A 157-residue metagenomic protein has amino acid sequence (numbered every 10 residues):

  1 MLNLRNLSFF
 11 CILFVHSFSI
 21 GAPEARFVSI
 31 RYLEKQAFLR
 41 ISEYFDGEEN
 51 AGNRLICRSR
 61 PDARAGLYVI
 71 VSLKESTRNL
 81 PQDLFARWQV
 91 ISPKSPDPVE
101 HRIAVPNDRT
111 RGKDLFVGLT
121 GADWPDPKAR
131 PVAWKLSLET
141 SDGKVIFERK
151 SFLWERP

Functional and structural regions predicted by a protein language model:
S8-S17: Bacterial N-terminal signal peptides
A22-Y44: A eukaryote-biased signal for short, well-structured alpha-helical docking elements
I41-D83, D114-L119: Contiguous beta-strand segments within globular domains
L80-V99, L136-L138: Extended low-complexity, serine/threonine- and proline-enriched intrinsically disordered segments
P98-R109, L153: Solvent-exposed serine/threonine-rich low-complexity stretches and specific carbohydrate-binding patches
P106-P131: Short, solvent-exposed, Trp/other aromatic-anchored flexible loops in extracytoplasmic proteins
R130-V145: Internal, hydrophobic beta-strand segments that form the core of beta-sheet-rich folds
K144-P157: Short beta-strand elements
